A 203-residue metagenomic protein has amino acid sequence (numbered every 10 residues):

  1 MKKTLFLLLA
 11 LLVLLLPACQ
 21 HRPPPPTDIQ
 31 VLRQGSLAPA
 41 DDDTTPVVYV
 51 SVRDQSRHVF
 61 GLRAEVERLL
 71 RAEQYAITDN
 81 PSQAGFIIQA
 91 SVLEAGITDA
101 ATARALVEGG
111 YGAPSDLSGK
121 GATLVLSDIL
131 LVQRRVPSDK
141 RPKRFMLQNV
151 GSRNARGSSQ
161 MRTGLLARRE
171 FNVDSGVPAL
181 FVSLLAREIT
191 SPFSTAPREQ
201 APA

Functional and structural regions predicted by a protein language model:
M1-T4: Positively charged n-region of N-terminal signal peptides that target proteins for export
C19-Y75, D79, L93, Q160-N172 (+3 more regions): A structural "domain/chain start" motif
A72-I77, A103, Y111-L117, N154-R156 (+1 more regions): Glycine-rich loops and low-complexity Gly/Arg-rich segments that provide flexible linkers or classic glycine-based
S82, F86-R153: Surface-exposed short loop/turn segments
V150-T163: A structural motif
